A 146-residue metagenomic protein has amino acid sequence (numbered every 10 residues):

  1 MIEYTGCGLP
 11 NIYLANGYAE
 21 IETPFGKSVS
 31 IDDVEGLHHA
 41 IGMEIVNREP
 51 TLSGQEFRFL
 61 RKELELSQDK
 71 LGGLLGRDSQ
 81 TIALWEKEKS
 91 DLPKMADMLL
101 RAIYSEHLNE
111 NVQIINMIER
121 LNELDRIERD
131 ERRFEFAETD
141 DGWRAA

Functional and structural regions predicted by a protein language model:
M1-T51, L108-A146: N-terminal flexible/basic segments that precede or flank functional cores
P50-L66: Short, amphipathic alpha-helical "recognition" segments used to contact nucleic acids or chromatin
F57, L71-G72, I82-W85: Conserved hydrophobic/aromatic packing and binding residues within compact polymer-binding modules
S67, D78-T81: Short coil turns linking two alpha-helices in DNA-binding domains
K89-R101: Short, basic-rich loop-to-helix N-cap that marks the start of a DNA-contacting helix
S105: Mixed-charge (Asp/Glu-Lys/Arg
